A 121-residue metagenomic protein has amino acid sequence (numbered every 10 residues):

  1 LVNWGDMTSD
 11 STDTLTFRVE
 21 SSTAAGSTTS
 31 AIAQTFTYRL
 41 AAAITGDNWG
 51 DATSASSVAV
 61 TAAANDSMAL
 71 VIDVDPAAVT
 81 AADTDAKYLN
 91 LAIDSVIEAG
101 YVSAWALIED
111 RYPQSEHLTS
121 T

Functional and structural regions predicted by a protein language model:
L1-T121: Surface-exposed, low-hydrophobicity beta-strand/loop segments enriched in small/polar/acidic residues
